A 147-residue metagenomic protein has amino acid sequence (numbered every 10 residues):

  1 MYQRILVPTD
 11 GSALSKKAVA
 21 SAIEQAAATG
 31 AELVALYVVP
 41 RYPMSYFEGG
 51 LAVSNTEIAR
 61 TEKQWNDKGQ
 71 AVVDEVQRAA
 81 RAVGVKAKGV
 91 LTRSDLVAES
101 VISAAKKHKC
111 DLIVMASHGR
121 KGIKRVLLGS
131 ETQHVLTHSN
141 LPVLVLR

Functional and structural regions predicted by a protein language model:
Q3-N55, A79-K88: Small/aliphatic-rich secondary-structure junction motif
I5, V19-A22, L33-A35, V101 (+3 more regions): Hydrophobic packing within well-folded, soluble alpha/beta domains
A18, S45-E48, E99-I102, R125-L127: Short, well-ordered secondary-structure micro-motifs
E24, K106-R147: Gly/Ser-rich helix-loop-strand patches that form or flank binding pockets for ribonucleotide-derived cofactors
L36, V90-T92, L146: Structural motif
N55-A71: A short acidic, glycine-rich active-site loop that binds or catalyzes chemistry on phosphate/adenosine moieties
E75-I113: Structural beta-alpha unit
